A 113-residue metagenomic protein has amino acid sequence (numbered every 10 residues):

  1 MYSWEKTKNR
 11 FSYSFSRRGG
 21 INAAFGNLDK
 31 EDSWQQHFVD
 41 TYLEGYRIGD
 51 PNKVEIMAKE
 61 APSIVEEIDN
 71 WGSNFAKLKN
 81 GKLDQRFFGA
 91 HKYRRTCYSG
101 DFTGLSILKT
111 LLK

Functional and structural regions predicted by a protein language model:
W4-K113: Conserved N-terminal/central alpha/beta ligand/cofactor-binding core
